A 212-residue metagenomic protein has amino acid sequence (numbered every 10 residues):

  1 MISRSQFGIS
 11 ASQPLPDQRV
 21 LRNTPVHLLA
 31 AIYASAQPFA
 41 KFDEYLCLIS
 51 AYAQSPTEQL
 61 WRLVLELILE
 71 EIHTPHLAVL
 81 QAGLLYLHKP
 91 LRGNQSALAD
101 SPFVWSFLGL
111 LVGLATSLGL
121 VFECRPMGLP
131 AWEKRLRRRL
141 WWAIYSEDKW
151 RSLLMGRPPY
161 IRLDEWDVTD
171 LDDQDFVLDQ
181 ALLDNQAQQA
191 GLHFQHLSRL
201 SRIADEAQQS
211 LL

Functional and structural regions predicted by a protein language model:
M1-L192, S201-L212: Acidic, Ser/Thr-rich, low-complexity intrinsically disordered regions in fungal proteins
